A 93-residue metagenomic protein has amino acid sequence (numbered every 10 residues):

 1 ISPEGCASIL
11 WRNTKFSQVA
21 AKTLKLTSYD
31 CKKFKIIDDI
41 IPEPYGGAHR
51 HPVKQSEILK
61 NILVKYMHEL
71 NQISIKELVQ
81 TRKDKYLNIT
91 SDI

Functional and structural regions predicted by a protein language model:
I1-V64, H68, Q72: Conserved catalytic cores of soluble enzyme domains, especially glycine-rich substrate-binding beta-alpha loops
E57-I93: C-terminal alpha-helix plus adjacent terminal tail
